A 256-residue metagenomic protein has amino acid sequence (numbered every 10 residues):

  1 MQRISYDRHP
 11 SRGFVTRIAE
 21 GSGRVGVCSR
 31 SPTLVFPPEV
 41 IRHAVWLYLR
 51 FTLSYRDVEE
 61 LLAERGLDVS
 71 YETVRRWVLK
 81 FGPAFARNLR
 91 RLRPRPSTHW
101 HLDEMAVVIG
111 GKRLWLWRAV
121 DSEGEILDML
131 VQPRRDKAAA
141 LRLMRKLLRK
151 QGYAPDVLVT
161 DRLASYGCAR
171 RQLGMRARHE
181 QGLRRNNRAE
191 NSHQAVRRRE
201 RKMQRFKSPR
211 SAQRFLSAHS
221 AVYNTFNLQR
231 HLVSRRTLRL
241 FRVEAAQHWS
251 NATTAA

Functional and structural regions predicted by a protein language model:
M1-L102, V107-G110, R142-A256: Charged, often Cys/His-bearing segments associated with DNA-binding zinc-finger transcription factors
T52, G110-I126, M144: Short conserved beta-strand segments at catalytic cores or DNA/RNA-binding microdomains of nucleic-acid binding
P133-D136: A short acidic/small-residue loop/turn micro-motif
